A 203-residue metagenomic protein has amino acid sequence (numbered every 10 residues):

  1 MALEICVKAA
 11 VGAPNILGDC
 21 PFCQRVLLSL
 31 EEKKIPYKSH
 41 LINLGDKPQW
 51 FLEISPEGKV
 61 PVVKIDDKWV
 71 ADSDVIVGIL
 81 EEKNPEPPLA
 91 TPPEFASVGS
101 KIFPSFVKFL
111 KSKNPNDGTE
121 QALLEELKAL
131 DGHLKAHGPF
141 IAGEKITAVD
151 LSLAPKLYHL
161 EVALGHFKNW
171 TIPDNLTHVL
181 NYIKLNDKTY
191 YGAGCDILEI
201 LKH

Functional and structural regions predicted by a protein language model:
M1-K145: GST-like domain detector, emphasizing the conserved glutathione-binding G-site in the N-terminal thioredoxin-like
I54-K59, Y158, V179-L180: Short alpha-helix boundary/capping motifs
V75, A129, A154-H159, N181-L185: Alpha-helical scaffold segments in carbohydrate-active enzymes
D117, G165-D174: Acidic, serine/threonine/proline-rich low-complexity intrinsically disordered regions
T119-A122, E126, P173-L185: Extended, well-ordered alpha-helical scaffold segments
E144-H166: GST superfamily/GST-like fold recognition
T189-H203: C-terminal helix/juxtamembrane-tail motif
